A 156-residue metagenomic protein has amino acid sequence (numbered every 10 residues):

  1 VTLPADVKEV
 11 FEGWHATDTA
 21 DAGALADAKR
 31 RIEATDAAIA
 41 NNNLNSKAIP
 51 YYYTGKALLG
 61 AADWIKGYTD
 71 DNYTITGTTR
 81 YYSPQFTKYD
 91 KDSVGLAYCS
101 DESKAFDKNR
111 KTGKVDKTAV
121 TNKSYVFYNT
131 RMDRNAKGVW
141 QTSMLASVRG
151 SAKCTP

Functional and structural regions predicted by a protein language model:
T2-T74: Core segments of small alpha/beta cavity-forming domains
L44-T155: Structured, amphipathic secondary-structure segments that form assembly/contact surfaces in multi-subunit
